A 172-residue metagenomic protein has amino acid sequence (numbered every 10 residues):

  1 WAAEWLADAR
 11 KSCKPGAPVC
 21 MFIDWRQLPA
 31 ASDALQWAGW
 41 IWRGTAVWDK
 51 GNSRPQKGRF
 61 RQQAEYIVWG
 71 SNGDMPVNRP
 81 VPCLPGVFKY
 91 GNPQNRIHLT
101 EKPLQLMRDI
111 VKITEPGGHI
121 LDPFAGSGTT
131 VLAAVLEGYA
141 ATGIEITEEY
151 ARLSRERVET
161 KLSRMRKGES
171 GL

Functional and structural regions predicted by a protein language model:
W1-R152: Core catalytic lobe of class I
R155-L172: S-adenosyl-L-methionine
